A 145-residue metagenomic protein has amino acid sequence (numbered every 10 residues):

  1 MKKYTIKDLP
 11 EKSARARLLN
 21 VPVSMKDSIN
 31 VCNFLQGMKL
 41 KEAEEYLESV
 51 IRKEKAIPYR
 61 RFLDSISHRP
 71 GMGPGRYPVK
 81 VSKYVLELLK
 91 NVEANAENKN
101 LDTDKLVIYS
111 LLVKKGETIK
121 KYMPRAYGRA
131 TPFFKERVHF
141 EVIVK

Functional and structural regions predicted by a protein language model:
M1-T103, H139-V144: Ribosome large-subunit tunnel/peptidyl-transferase-proximal elements
K53, P58, P124-T131: Generic alpha-helical propensity signal that fires on short helical segments and nearby coil/disordered stretches
R61, K121-M123, R137: Surface-exposed beta-strand edges and their flanking turn/coil or helix-capping segments
H68-M72, K120-Y127: Low-complexity, polar-biased intrinsically disordered regions enriched in Pro/Ser/Thr/Gly
T103-R125: Extended, charged amphipathic interaction segments
G128-K145: C-terminal edge-of-domain segments
